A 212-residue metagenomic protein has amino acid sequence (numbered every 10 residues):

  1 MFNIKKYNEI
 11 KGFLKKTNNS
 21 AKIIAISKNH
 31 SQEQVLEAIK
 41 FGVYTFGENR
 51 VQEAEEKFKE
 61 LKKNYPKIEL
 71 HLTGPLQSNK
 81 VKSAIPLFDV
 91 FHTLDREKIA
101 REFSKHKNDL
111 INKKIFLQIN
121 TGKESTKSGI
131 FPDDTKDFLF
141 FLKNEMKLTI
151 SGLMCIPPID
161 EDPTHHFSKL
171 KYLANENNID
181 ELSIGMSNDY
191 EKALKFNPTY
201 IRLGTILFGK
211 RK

Functional and structural regions predicted by a protein language model:
M1-E181, M186-N188, L194-F196, K210: Conserved alpha/beta-domain cores
T199-Y200: Divalent-metal-activated hydrolytic enzyme cores
